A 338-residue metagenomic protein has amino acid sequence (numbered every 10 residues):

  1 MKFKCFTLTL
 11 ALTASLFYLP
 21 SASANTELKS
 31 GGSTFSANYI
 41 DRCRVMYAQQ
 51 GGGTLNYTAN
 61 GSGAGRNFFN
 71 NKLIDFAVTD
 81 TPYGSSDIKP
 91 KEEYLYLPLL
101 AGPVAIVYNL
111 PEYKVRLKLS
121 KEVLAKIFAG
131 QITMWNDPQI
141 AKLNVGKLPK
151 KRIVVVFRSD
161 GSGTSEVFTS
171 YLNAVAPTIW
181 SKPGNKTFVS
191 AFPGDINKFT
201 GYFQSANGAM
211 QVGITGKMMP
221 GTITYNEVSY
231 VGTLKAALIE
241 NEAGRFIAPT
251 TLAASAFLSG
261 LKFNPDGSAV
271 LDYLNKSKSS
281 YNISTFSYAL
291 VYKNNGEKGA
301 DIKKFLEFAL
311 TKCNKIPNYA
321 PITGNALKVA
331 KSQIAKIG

Functional and structural regions predicted by a protein language model:
M1-L8: Bacterial N-terminal signal peptides that target proteins for export
L8-F17: Hydrophobic helical h-region of N-terminal Sec-dependent signal peptides in bacterial secretory/periplasmic proteins
F17-A24: Sec/Tat signal peptide C-region and signal peptidase I cleavage site
A24-G338: Flexible loop/hinge segments at secondary-structure junctions
